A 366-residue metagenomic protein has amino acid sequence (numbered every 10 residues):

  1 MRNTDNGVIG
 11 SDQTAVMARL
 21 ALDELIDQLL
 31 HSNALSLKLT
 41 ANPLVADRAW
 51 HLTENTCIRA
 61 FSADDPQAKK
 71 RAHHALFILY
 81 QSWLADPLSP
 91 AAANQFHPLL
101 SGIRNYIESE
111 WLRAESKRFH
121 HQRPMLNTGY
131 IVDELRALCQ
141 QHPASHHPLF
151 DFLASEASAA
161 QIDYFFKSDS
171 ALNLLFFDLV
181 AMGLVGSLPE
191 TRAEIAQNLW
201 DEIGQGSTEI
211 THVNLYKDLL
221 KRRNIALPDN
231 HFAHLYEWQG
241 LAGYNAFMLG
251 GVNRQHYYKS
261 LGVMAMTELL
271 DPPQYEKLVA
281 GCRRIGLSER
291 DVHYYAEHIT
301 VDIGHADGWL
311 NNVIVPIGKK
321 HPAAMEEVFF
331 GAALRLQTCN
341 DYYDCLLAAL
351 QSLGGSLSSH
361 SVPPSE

Functional and structural regions predicted by a protein language model:
R2-E366: Non-heme di-metal
